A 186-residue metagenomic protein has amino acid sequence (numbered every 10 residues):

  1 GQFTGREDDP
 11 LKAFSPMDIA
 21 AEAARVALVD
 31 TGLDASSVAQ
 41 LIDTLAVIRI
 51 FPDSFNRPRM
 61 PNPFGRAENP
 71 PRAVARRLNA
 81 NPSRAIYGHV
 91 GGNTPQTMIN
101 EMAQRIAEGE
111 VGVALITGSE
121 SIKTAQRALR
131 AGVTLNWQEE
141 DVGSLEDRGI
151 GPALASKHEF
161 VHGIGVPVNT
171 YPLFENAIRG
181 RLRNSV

Functional and structural regions predicted by a protein language model:
Q2-G5, L45-F55: Short, surface-exposed loop/turn segments at secondary-structure boundaries that line and modulate
Q2-R25, R59-P63, A85-T97: Active-site pocket-shaping loop/turn-to-helix segments
S15-I19, G112, H162, I178: Alpha-helical multipass membrane-protein architecture
A21-G32, R72: Short, well-ordered amphipathic alpha-helices
L28-D43: Phosphate/pyrophosphate-binding loops at sites that engage ATP/ADP/AMP, CoA/4′-phosphopantetheine, polyphosphate
V29-L33, R76-N79, A107-V111, N176-R183: Generic secondary-structure signature for well-ordered alpha-helical cores
R49-V113, T117, S121-N136, E140-A153 (+2 more regions): Conserved catalytic cysteine-centered active-site region of acyl-thioester-dependent Claisen-condensing enzymes
I150-V186: N-terminal leader/propeptide and maturation segments of large enzyme subunits in energy/redox metabolism and hydrolases
